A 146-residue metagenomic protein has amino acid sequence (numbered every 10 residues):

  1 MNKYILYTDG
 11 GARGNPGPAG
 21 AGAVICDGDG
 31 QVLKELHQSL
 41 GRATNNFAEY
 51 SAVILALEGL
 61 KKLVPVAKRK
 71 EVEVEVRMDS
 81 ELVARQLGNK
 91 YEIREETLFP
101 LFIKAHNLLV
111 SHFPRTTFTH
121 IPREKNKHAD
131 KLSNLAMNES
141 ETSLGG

Functional and structural regions predicted by a protein language model:
M1-F47, E58-L60: RNase H-like nuclease fold core
G11, N15, I54-S143: RNase H catalytic domain
E49, V53: Short, conserved alpha-helix that lines the donor NDP-sugar binding/gating region of sugar-transfer enzymes
